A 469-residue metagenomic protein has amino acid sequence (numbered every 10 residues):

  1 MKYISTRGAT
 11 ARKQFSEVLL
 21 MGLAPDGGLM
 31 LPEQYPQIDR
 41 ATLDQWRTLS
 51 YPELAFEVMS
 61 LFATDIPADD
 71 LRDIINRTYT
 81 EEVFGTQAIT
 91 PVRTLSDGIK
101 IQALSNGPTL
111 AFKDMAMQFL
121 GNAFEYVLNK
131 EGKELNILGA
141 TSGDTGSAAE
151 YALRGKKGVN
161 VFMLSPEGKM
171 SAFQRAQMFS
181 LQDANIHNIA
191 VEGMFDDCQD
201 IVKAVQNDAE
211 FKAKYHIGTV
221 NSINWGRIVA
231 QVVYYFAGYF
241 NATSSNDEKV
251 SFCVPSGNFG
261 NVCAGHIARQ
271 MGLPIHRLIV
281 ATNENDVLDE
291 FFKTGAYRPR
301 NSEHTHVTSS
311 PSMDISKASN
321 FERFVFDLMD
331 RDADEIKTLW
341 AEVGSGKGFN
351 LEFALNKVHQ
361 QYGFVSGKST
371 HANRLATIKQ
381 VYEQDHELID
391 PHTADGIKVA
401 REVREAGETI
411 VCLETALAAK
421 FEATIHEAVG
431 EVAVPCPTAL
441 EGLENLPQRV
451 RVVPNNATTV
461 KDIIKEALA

Functional and structural regions predicted by a protein language model:
M1-A469: PLP-dependent amino-acid enzyme catalytic core
